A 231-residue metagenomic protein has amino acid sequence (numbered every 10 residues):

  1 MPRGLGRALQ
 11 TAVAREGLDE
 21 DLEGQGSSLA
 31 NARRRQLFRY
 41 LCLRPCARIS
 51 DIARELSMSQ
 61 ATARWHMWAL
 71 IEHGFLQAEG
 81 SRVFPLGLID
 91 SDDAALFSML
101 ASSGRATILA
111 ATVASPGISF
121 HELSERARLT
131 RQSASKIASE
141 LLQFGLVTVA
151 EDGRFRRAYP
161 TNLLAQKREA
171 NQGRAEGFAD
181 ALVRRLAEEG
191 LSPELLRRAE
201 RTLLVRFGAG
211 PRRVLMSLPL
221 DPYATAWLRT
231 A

Functional and structural regions predicted by a protein language model:
M1-L43, A111, E140-A231: Long, low-complexity, charge-rich intrinsically disordered regions
M1-S28, R54-L86: N-terminal leader segment of winged-helix/HTH proteins
R34, G104-R105: The N-cap/first-turn positions of alpha helices within or immediately adjacent to helix-turn-helix DNA-binding domains
R44-R48, S115-S119: Short capping segments at the starts of secondary-structure elements
D51-E55, E122-A127: A short acidic, leucine-rich amphipathic alpha-helix
S57-A69, L129-Q143, V149: Short amphipathic alpha-helical interaction segments
E79-P85, I89, E151-A158: Short, Lys/Arg-rich nucleic-acid/phosphate-binding segment
